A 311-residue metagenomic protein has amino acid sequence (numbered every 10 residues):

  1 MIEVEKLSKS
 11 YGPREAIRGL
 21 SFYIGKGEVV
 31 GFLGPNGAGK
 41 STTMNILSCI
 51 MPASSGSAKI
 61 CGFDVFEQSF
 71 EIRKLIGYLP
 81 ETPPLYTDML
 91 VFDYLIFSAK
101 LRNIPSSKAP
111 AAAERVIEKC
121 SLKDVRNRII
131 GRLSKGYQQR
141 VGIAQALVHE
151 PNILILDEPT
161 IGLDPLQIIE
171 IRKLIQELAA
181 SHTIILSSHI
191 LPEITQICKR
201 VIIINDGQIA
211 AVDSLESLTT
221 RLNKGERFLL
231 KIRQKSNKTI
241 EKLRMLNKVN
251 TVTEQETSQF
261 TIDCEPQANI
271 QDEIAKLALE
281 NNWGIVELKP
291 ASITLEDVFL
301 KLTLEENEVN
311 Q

Functional and structural regions predicted by a protein language model:
M1-S8, E305-Q311: ABC-family P-loop ATPase nucleotide-binding domain
I2-V4, K9-N205, A210-A211: ABC transporter nucleotide-binding domains
S121, K248-T253, G284-K289: A short linear hydrophobic-aromatic micro-motif
K173-E265: ABC transporter nucleotide-binding domain
P266-Q311: C-terminal coupling/interaction segments
